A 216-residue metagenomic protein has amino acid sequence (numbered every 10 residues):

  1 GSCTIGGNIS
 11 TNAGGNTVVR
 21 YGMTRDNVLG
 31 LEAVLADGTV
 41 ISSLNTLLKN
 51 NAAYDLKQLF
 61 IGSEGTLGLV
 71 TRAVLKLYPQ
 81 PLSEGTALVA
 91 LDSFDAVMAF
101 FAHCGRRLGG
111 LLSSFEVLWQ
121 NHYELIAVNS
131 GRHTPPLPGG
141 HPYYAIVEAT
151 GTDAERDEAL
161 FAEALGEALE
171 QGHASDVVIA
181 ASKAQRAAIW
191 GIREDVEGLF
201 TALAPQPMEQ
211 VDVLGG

Functional and structural regions predicted by a protein language model:
G1-G216: Noncatalytic alpha-helical scaffold of FAD-dependent oxidoreductases
